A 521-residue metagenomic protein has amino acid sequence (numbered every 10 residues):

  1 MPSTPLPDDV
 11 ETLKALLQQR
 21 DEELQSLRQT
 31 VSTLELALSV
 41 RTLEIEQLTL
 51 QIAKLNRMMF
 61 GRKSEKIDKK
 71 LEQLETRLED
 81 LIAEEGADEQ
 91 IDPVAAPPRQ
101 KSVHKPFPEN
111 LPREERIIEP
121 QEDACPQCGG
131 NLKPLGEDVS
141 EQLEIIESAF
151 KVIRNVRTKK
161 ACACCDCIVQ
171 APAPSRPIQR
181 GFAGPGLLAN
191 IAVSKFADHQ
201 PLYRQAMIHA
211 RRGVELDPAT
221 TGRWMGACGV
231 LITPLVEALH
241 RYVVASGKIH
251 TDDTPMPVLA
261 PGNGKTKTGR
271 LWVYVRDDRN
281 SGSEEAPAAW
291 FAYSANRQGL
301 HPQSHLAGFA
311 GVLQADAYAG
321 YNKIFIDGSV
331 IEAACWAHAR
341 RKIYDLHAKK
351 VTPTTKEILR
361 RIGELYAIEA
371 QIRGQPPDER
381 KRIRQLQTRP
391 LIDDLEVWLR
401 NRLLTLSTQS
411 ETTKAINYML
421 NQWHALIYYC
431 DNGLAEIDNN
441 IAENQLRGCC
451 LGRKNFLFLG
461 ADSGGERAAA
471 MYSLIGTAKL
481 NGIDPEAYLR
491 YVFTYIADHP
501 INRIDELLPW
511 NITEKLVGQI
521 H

Functional and structural regions predicted by a protein language model:
M1-F182, H250-T251, P257, E285-A288 (+1 more regions): Short, flexible loop/hinge motifs at secondary-structure junctions
S3, Q18, Q25, E46-Q47 (+3 more regions): Catalytic center-proximal scaffold of phosphoryl-transfer enzymes
